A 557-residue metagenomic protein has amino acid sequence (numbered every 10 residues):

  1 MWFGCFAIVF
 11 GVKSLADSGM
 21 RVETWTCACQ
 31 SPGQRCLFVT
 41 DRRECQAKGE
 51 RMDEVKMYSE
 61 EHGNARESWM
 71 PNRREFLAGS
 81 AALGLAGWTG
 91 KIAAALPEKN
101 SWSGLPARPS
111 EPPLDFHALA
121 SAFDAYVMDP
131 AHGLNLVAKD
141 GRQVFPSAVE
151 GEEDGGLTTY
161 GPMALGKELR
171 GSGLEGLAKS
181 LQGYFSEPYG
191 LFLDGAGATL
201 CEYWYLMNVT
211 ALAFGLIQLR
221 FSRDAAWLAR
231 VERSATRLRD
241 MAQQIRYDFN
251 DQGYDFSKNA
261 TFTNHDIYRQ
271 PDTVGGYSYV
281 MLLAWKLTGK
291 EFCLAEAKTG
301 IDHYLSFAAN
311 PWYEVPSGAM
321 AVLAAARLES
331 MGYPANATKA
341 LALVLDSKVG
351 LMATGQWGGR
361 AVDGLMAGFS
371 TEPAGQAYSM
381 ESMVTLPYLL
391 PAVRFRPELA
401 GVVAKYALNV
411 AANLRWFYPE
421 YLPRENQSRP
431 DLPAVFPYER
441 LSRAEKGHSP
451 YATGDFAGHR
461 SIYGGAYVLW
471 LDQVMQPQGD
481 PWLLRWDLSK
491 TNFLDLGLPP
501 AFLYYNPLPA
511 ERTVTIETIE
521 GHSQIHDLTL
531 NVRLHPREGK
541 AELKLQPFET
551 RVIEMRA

Functional and structural regions predicted by a protein language model:
S31, C36-D41, C45-P71: N-terminal secretory signal peptides
D53, Y58-W69, E75-A95: N-terminal export signals
L96-G197, S222-Y254: Low-complexity, Ser/Thr/Pro/Gly-enriched N-terminal "stalk/linker" regions
L134-L157, L191-T210, N259-T273, Y304-G318 (+2 more regions): Solvent-exposed loop and edge beta-strand segments that line ligand/cofactor-binding and catalytic clefts
G155-S172, N208-A225, H265, G275-G289 (+2 more regions): Well-ordered alpha-helical scaffold segments within catalytic/enzyme domains
Q218-E291, T299, H303-A309, V322 (+1 more regions): Active-site lining segments of carbohydrate-active enzymes
G454-A457, G464-E520: Carbohydrate-binding surface patches
G539-A557: C-terminal beta-strand-rich structural cap/linker in extracellular carbohydrate-active enzymes
